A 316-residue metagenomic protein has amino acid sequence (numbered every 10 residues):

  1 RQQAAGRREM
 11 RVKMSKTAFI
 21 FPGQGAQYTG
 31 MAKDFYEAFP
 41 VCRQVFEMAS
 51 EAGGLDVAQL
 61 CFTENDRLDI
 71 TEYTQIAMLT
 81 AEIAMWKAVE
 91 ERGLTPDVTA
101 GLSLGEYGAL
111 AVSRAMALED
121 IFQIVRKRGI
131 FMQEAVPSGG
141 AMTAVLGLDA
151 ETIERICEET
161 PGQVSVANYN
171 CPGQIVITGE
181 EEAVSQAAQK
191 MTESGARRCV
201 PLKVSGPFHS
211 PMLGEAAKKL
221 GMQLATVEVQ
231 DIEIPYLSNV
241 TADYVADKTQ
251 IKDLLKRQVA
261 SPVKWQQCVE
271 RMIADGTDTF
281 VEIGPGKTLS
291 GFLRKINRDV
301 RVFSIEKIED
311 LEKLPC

Functional and structural regions predicted by a protein language model:
R1-K13: Short, basic, low-complexity termini and linkers enriched in Ser/Thr/Gly/Pro that act as targeting/leader peptides
V12-T152, L202, T279-E309: FabD-like malonyl-/acyl-CoA
Q24-A26, E51-G53, S113-A260: Alpha/beta catalytic cores of group-transfer enzymes, especially the acyltransferase/condensing modules of polyketide
T74-I76, P207, P262: Glycine-rich phosphate/pyrophosphate-binding beta-alpha loops
E90, T192, I273-G276: Non-catalytic positions within long, well-ordered alpha-helices that form the structural scaffold/packing of enzyme
S261-T277: A short, acidic, amphipathic alpha-helical segment used as a generic capping/interface helix at domain edges
L311-C316: Short, charged, surface-exposed secondary-structure boundary motifs
